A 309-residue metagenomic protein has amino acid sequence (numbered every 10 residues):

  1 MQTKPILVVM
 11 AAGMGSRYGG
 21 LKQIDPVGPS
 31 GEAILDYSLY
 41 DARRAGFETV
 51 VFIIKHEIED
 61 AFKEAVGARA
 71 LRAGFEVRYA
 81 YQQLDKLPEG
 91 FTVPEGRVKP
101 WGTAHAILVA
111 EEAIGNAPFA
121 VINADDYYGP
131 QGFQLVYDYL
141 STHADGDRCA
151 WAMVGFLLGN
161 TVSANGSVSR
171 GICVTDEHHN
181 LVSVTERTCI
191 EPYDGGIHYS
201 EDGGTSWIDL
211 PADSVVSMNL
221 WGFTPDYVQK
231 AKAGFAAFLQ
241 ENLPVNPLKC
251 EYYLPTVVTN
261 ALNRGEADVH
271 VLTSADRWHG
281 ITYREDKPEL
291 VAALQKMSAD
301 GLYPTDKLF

Functional and structural regions predicted by a protein language model:
Q2-A68, V77, Q82: N-terminal glycine-rich phosphate-binding loop and ensuing alpha1 helix
A65-D85, A144-C149, N160: A glycine-rich helix N-cap at a beta->alpha junction
V77-I107: Active-site-proximal specificity loops/subdomain of glycosyltransferases
F119-A120: Short aromatic/hydrophobic "clamp" motif used to bind/position activated sugar donors
A124-Y127: The conserved acidic donor/metal-binding loop of glycosyltransferases
P130-M218, P225: Conserved core of the sugar-phosphate nucleotidyltransferase
L220-K232: Conserved nucleotide-sugar donor-binding and metal-coordinating catalytic region shared by glycosyltransferases
A231-A267: A C-terminal functional module that forms or caps the active site or interfaces directly with catalytic machinery
